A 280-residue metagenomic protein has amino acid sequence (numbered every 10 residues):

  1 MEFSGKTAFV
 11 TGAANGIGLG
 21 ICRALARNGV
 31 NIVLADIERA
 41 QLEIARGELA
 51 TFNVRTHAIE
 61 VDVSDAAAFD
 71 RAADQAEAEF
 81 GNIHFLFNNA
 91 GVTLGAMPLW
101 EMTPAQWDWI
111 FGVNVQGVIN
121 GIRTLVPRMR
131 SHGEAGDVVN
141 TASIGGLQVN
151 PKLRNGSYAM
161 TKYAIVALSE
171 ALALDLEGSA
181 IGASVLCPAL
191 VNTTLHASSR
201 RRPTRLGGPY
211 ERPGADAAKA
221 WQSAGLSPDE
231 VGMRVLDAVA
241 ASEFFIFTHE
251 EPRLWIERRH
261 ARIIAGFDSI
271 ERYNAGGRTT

Functional and structural regions predicted by a protein language model:
E2-V33: Canonical Rossmann dinucleotide-binding motif of NAD(H)/NADP(H)-dependent dehydrogenases/reductases, specifically
N28-I44: Conserved glycine-rich Rossmann-like NAD(P)H-binding loop of the short-chain dehydrogenase/reductase
R39-A40, I59-R71, P104: The beta1-alpha1 cofactor-binding region of Rossmann-like NAD(H)/NADP(H)-dependent oxidoreductases
M97-L99, Q106-D108: Substrate-binding pocket helix/loop in short-chain dehydrogenase/reductase
I122, T161: Active-site helix of classical SDR
S143: Residue(s) in the substrate-gating loop at a strand-loop-helix junction that position the organic substrate next
G178-I246: SDR active-site lid
